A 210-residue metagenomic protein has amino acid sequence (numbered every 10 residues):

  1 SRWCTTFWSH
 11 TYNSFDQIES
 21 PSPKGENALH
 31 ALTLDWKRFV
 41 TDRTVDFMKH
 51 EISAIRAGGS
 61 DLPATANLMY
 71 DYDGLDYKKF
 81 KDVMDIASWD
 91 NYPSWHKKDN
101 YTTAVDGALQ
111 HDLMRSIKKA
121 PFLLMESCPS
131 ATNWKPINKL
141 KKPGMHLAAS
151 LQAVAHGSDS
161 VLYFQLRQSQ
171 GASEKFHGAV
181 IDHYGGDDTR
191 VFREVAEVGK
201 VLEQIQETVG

Functional and structural regions predicted by a protein language model:
S1-V83: Active-site neighborhood of glycoside hydrolase catalytic domains
S14-S22, K49, A57, D61 (+4 more regions): Carbohydrate-binding surfaces of carbohydrate-active enzymes
